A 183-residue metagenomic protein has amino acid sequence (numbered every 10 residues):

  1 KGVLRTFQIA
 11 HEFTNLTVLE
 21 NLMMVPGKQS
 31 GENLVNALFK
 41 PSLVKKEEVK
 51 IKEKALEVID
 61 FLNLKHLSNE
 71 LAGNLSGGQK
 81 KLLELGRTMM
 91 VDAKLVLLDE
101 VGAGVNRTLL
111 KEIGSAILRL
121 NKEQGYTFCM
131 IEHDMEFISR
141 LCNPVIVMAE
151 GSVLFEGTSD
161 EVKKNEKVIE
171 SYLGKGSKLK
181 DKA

Functional and structural regions predicted by a protein language model:
V35-L67, S115-L118: Conserved ABC ATPase "signature" region
L71-L75: Conserved ABC ATPase signature
E100-V101: Walker B catalytic motif
K111-Q124: Helical segment within the ABC ATPase nucleotide-binding domain
E132-H133: H-loop/switch region of ABC-family ATPase nucleotide-binding domains
I138-R140: A short, surface-exposed alpha-helical micro-motif characterized by mixed small hydrophobic and charged/polar residues
